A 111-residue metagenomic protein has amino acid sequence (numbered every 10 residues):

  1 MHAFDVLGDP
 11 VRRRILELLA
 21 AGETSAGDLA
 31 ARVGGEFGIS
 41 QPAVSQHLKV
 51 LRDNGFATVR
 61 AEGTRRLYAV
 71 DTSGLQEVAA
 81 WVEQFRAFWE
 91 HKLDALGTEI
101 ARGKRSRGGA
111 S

Functional and structural regions predicted by a protein language model:
M1-V11, E90-K92, G97: N-terminal amphipathic alpha-helix
D5-V6, P10-S40, T64-Q76, A80: N-terminal helix-turn-helix DNA-binding core of bacterial DNA-binding proteins
L7-D9, G55, A61, W81 (+1 more regions): Coiled-coil-like amphipathic alpha-helices with heptad-repeat character
E17-A21, Q76-S111: Amphipathic alpha-helical dimerization/coiled-coil segments that flank or bridge DNA-binding/regulatory modules
L48-K49: Short, hydrophobic-biased segments on the C-terminal half of alpha helices that form "recognition helices"
R52-A69: Beta-hairpin "wing" of winged helix-turn-helix
